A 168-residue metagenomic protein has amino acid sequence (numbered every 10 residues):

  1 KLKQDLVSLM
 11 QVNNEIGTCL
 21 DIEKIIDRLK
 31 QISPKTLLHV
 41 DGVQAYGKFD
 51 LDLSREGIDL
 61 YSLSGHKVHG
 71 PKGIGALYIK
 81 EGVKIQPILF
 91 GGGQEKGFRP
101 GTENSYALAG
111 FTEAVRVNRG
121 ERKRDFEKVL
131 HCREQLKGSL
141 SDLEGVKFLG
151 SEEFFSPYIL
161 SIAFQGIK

Functional and structural regions predicted by a protein language model:
K1-K168: Pyridoxal 5′-phosphate
